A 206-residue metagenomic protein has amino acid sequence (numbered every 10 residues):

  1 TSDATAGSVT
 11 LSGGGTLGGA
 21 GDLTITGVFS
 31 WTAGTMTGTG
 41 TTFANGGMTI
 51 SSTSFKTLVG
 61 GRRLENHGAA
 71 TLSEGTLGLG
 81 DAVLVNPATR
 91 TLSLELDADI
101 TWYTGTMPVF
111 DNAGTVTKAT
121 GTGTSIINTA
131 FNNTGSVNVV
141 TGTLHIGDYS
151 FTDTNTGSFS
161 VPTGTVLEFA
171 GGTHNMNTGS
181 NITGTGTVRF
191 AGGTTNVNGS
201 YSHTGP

Functional and structural regions predicted by a protein language model:
T1-P206: Extracellular beta-strand-rich, repetitive "passenger/adhesive" scaffolds that bind or process carbohydrates
